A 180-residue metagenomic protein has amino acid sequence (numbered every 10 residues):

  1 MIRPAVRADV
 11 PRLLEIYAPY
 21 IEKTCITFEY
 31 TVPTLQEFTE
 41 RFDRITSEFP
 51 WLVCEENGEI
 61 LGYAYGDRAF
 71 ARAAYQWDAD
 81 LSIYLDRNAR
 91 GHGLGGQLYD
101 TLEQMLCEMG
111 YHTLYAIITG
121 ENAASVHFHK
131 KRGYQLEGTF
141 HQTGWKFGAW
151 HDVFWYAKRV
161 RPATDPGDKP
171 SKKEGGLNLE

Functional and structural regions predicted by a protein language model:
M1-E15: A short beta-loop-alpha structural element at the N-terminal edge of CoA-dependent acyl/N-acetyltransferase catalytic
L14-R41: Conserved GNAT-fold acetyl-CoA-binding loop/helix
P33-N88, Y99, R159-V160: Acetyl-CoA-dependent GNAT
Y65-R68, Y115-I118, K130, Q135-D152 (+1 more regions): Conserved catalytic-core motifs of GNAT/GCN5-like acyltransferases
R90, A116-V126: Conserved beta-strand-loop-alpha-helix junction that forms the acyl-donor binding cleft
G91-M105, H127-K131: Conserved acetyl-CoA-binding loop-helix of GNAT-fold acetyltransferases
L106-I118: Conserved GNAT acetyl-CoA-binding A-motif
Q142-E180: C-terminal "cap" of GNAT-fold acetyltransferases
